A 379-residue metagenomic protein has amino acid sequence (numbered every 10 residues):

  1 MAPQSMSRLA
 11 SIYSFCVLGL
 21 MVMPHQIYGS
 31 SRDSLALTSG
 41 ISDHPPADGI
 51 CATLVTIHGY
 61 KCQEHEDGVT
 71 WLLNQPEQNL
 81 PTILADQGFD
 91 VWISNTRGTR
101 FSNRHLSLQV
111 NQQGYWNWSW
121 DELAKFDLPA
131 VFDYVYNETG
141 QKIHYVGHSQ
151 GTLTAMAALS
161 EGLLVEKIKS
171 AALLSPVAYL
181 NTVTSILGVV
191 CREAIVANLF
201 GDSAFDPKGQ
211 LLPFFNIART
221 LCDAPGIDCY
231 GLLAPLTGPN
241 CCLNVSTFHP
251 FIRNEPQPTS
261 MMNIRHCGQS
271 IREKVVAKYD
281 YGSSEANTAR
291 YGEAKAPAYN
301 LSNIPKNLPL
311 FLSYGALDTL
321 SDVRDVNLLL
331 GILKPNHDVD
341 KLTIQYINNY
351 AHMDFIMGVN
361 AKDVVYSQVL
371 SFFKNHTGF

Functional and structural regions predicted by a protein language model:
M6-G29: Cleavable N-terminal signal peptides of Sec/SRP-targeted secreted and luminal proteins
P24-R32, G40, N137-Q141, Q150-Y291: Alpha/beta-hydrolase-fold enzymes
K61-Q109: Short, surface-exposed "cap/lid" segments of acyl-processing enzymes
Q63-E64, H144-T152, G315: Conserved alpha/beta-hydrolase "nucleophile elbow" surrounding the catalytic nucleophile
Q113-E138: Alpha/beta-hydrolase active-site loop
K306, L310-Y314, D318: Short beta-strand/loop motif that positions the catalytic acidic residue of the alpha/beta-hydrolase fold
T319-D325: Conserved alpha/beta-hydrolase "acid-adjacent" motif
H337-F379: Catalytic active-site module of serine/aspartate enzymes centered on a nucleophile-bearing elbow/loop
